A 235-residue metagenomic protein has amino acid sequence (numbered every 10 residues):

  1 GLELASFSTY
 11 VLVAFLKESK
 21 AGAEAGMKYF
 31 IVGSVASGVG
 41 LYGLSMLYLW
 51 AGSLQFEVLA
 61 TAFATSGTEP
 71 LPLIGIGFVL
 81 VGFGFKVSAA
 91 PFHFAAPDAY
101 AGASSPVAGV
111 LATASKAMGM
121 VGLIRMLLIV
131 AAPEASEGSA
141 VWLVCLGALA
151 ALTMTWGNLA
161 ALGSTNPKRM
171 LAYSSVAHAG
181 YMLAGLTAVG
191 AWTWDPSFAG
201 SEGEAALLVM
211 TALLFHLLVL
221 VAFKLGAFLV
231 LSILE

Functional and structural regions predicted by a protein language model:
G1-E235: Alpha-helical transmembrane segments of multi-pass membrane proteins predominantly involved in bioenergetics
